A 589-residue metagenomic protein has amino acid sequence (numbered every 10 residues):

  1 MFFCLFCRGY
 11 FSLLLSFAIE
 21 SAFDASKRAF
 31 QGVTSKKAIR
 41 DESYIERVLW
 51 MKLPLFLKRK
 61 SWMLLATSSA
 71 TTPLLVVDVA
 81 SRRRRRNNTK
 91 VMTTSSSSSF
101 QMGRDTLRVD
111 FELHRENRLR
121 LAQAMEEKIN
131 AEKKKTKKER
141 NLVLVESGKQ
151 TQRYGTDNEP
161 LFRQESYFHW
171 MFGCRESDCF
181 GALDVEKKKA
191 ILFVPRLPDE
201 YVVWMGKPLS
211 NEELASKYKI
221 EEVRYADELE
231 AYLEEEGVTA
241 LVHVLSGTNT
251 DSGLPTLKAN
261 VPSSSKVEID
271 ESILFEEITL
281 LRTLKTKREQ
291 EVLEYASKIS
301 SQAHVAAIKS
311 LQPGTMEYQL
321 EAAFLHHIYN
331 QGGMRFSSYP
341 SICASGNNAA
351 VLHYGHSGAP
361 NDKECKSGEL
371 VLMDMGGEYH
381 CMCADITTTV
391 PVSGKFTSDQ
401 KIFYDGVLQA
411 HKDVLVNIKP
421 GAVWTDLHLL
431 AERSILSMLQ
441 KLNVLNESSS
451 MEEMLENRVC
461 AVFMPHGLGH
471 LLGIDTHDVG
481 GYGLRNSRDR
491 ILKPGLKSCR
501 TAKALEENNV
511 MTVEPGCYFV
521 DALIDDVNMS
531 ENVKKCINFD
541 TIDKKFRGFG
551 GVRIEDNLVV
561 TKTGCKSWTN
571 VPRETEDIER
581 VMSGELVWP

Functional and structural regions predicted by a protein language model:
F2-F3, E20, S35-E46: Hydrophobic alpha-helical membrane-insertion segments
C4-A22, S26, L49-R82: Terminal signal-anchor or tail-anchor transmembrane helices that tether membrane-associated enzymes to cellular
R28, K37-A38, L53, R59-S61 (+2 more regions): N-terminal cationic leader/targeting segments used for protein routing and processing
F30, L65-A70, V91-T94: N-terminal mitochondrial targeting presequences
S81-R82, R86-P589: Active-site neighborhoods and metal-handling regions in enzymes and metal-associated proteins
